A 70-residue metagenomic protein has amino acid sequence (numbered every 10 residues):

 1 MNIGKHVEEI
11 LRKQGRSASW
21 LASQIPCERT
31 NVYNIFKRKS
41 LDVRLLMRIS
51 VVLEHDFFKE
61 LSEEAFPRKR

Functional and structural regions predicted by a protein language model:
M1-W20: A short, Lys/Arg-rich alpha-helix, primarily the initiator
E9, Q14-G15, N34, K59-R70: Short, charged recognition helix plus adjacent turn of helix-turn-helix-like nucleic-acid-binding domains
R12, S23, V51: Alpha-helical residues within the helix-turn-helix
P26-L41: Recognition helix of helix-turn-helix/homeodomain-like DNA-binding domains that insert into the DNA major groove
R44-E60: DNA major-groove recognition helix of helix-turn-helix/homeodomain DNA-binding modules
